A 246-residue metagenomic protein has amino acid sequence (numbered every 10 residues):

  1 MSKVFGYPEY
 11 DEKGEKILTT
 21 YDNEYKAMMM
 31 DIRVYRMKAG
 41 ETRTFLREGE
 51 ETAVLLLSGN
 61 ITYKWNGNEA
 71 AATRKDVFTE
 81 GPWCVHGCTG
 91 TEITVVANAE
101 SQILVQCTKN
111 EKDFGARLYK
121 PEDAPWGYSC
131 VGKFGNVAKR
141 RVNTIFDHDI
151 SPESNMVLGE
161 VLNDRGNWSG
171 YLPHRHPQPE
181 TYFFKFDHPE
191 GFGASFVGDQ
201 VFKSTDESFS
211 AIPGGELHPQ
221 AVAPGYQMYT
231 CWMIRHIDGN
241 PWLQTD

Functional and structural regions predicted by a protein language model:
D11-T44, G132-T181: A short glycine-rich, His/Asp/Glu-containing loop-to-beta-strand
A27, E69, R74, S210 (+2 more regions): Charged, cofactor-coupling segments
D31-V96: Extended, compositionally biased flexible segments
I32-R36, A53, C84-H86, V105 (+4 more regions): Conserved hydrophobic/aromatic beta-strand scaffold that supports enzyme active sites
E48-E69, R165-G166, Y171, P177-F209 (+1 more regions): Glycine- and acidic-residue-biased ligand/ion/polar-headgroup-sensing regions
F78-N98, T108, K203-G225, M233-R235: Conserved metal-binding segment of the jelly-roll/cupin
T89, A97, V105-K109, F146-H148 (+3 more regions): Short, structured patches in soluble enzyme cores that scaffold and shape functional sites
S101-R141, F196, C231-D246: Double-stranded beta-helix
